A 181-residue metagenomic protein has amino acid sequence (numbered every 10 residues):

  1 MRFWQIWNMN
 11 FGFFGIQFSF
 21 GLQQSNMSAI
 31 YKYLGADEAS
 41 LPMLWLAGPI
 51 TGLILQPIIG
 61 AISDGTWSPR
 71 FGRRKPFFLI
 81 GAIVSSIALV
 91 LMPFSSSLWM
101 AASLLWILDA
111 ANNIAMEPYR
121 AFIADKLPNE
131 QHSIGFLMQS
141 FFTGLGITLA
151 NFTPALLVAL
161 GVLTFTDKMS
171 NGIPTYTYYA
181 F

Functional and structural regions predicted by a protein language model:
M1-T51: Helix-loop boundary and gating motifs at the non-cytosolic
G12, M43-G48, R120, M138-L145: Hydrophobic alpha-helical segments of secondary membrane carriers
F14, G81, S85-P118: Hydrophobic core of transmembrane alpha-helices in multi-pass small-molecule transporters, especially MFS/SLC-type
Y33, G65, T148-P174: Transmembrane alpha-helix termini and helix-breaking/packing motifs in multi-pass membrane transporters
L41-W67, I87, L145-N151: Central cavity-lining transmembrane alpha-helices of secondary-active solute carriers, predominantly the Major
T51-L53, S133-V162: Glycine-rich segments within core transmembrane alpha-helices of 12-TM secondary carriers
G65-G81: Cytoplasmic membrane-interface "Motif A"-like loop-to-helix N-cap segments of 12-TM Major Facilitator Superfamily
W106-F141: Cytoplasmic helix-loop-helix junction between adjacent transmembrane helices in 12-TM secondary transporters
